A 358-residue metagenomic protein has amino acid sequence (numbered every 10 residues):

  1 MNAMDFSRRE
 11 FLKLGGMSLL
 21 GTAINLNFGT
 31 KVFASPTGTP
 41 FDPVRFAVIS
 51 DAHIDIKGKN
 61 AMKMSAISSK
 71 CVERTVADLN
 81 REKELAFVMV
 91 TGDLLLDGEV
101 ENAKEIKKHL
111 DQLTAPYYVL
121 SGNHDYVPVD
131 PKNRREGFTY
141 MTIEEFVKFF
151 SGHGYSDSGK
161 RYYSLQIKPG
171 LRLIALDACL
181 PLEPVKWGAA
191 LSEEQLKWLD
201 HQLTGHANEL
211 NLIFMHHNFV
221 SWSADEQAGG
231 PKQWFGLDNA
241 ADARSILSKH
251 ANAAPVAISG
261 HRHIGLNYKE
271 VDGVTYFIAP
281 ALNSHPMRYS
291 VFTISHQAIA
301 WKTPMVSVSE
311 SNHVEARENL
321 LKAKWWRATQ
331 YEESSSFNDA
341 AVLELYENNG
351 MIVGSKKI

Functional and structural regions predicted by a protein language model:
M1-T22: N-terminal secretory signal peptides and thylakoid transit peptides that target proteins across membranes
T30-A103: N-terminal active-site segment of His-dependent metallophosphoesterases
P40, H296-I358: A short C-terminal boundary segment appended to hydrolase-like catalytic domains
P43-I56, L171-L180, F214, T275-P280 (+1 more regions): Active-site-proximal beta-strand elements of phosphoester/diester hydrolases
D55-G58, L96-V100, N123-P131, P181-P184 (+3 more regions): Active-site environment of divalent metal-dependent phosphoester hydrolases
A77-F87, R172-I174, K186-T275, Y331-E332 (+2 more regions): His/acidic metal-ligating clusters that form di-metal
V100-D200, E270-Y276, M287-V291: Extended active-site neighborhood of metal-dependent phosphoesterases/phosphodiesterases
V256, G260-S309: Active-site/pore-lining binding-face segments in mid-to-C-terminal subdomains
